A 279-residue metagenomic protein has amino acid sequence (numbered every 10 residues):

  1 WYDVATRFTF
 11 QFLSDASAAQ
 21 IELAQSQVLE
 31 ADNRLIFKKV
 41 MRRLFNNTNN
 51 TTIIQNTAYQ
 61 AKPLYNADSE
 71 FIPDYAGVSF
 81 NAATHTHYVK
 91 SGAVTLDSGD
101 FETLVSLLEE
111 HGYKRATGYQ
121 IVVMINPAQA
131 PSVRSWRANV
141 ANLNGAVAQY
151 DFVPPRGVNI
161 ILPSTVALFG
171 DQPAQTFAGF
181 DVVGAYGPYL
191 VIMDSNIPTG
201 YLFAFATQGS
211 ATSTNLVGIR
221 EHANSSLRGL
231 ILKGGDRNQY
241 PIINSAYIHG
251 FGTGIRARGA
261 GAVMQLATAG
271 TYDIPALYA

Functional and structural regions predicted by a protein language model:
W1-K39: Long, hydrophobic/aromatic-enriched structural stretches that serve as scaffold segments
W1-Y2, T6-A16, S98-S135, V140 (+1 more regions): Structured, hydrophobic secondary-structure cores that serve as assembly/anchoring elements
Y2, L35-M41, I53, V153-L162 (+1 more regions): Short C-terminal domain-edge/linker segments immediately following a structured domain
F12, D32-T103: Alpha-helical scaffold segments that mediate packing/assembly in large oligomeric complexes
L23-Q25, K38, F45-N47, T52 (+2 more regions): General N-terminal targeting signals
S26, I121, Y189: Residue-level detector of short, conserved catalytic/binding motifs and their immediate flanks
A67-L96, A128-A279: Sequence/fold signature of self-assembling virion shell proteins
